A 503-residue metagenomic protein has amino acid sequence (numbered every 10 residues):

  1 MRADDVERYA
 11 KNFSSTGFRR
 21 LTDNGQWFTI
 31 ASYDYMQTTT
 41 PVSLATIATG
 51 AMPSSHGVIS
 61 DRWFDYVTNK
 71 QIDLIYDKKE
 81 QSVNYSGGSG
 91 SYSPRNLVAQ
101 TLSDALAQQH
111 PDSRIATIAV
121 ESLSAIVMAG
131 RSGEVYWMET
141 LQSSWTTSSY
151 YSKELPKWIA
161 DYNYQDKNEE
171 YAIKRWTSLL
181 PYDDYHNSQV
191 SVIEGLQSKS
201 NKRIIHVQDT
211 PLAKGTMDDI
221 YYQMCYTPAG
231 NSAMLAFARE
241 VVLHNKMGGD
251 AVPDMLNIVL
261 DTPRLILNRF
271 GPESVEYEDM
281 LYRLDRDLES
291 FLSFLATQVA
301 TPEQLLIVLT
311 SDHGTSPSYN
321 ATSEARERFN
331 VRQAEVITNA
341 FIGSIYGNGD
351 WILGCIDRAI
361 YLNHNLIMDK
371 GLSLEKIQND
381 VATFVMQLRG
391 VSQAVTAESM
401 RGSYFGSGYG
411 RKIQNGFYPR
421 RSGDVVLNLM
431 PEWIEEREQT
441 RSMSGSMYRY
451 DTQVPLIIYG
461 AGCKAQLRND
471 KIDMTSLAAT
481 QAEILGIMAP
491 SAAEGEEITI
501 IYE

Functional and structural regions predicted by a protein language model:
M1-G25: Active-site-proximal N-terminal segment of extracellular/periplasmic enzymes that hydrolyze or transfer
R2-Y9, A31-D34, G87-S93, Y221-P228 (+4 more regions): Second-shell loop/turn segments in exported
R20, F28-A31, T46-A48, R114-A119 (+7 more regions): Structural recognition of the beta-strand scaffold that forms the well-ordered cores of secreted hydrolase catalytic
F28-T46, T117-V127, V259-D261, E494-I498: Short, solvent-exposed turn/loop segments enriched in Gly/Ser/Thr/Pro and often Arg
T39, R62-S91, A99, D104 (+7 more regions): Secreted, luminal/periplasmic, and some membrane-associated catalytic domains that remodel anionic oxygen-ester
A51-M52, V58-V252, D261-R264, N268 (+3 more regions): His/Asp/Glu-rich, glycine-adjacent segments that coordinate divalent cations and/or stabilize oxyanion chemistry on
M224-D250, L256, P263-L305, D380: A long, amphipathic alpha-helix that forms part of the scaffold/cap immediately adjacent to metal-dependent active
E335-E375, M443-L485, T499-Y502: Substrate-binding rim/cap in mid-to-C-terminal beta-strand-loop elements of soluble/periplasmic
